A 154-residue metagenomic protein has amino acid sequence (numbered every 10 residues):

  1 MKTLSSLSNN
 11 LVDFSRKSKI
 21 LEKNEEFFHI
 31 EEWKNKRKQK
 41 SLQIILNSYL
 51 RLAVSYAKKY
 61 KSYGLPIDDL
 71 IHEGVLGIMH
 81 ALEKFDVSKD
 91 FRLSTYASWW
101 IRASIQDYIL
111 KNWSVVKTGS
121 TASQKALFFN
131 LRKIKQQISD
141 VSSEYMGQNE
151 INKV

Functional and structural regions predicted by a protein language model:
K2-T118, A122-D140: Alpha-helical promoter-recognition and RNA polymerase-docking modules of transcription initiation factors, dominated by
S143: Conserved micro-motifs of the catalytic ATP-binding
I151-V154: Short alpha-helical "recognition helix" segments of helix-turn-helix
